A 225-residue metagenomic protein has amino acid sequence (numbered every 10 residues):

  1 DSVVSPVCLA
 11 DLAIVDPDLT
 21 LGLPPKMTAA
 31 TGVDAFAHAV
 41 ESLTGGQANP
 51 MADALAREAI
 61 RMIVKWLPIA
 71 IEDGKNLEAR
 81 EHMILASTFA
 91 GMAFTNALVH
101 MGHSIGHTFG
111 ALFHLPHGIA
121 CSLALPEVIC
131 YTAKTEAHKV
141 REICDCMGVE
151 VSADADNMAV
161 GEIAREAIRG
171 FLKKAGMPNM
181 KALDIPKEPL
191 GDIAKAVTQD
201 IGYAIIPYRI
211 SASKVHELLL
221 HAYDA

Functional and structural regions predicted by a protein language model:
D1-A97: Carboxylate- and glycine-rich phosphate/diphosphate-binding segment that chelates Mg2+/Mn2+
F36-V40, M83-G91, I105, L125 (+4 more regions): Short alpha-helical scaffolding segments that buttress acidic/His motifs in well-ordered protein cores
G46-L55, A70-H82, A97-G102, D154-M158 (+3 more regions): Flexible, glycine/charged-enriched surface loops at secondary-structure junctions
T88-C121, D200-I205: Glycine-rich phosphate/pyrophosphate-binding beta-alpha loops
L112-P189, A225: Gly/Pro-rich interdomain helix-loop hinge
K187-A225: Short, amphipathic C-terminal "tail helix"
